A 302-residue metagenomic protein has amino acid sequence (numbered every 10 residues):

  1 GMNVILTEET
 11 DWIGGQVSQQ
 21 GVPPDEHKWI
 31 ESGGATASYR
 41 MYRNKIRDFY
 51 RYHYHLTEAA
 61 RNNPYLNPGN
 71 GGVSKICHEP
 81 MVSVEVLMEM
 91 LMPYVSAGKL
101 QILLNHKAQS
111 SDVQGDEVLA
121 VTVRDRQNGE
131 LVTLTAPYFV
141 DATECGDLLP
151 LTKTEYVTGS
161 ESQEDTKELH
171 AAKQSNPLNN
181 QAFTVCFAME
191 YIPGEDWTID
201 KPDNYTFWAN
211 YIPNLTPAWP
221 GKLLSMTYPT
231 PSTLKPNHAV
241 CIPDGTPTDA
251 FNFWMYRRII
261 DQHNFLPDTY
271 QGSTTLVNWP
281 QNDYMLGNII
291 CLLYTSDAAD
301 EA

Functional and structural regions predicted by a protein language model:
N3-E8: Short beta-strand "acidic-cap" motif of Rossmann-like dinucleotide-binding folds
E9, G15-V22, V113-Q114, L134 (+4 more regions): Short, solvent-exposed loop/turn and secondary-structure capping segments
E9-H106, S110, Q181-F187: Conserved N-terminal/central alpha/beta ligand/cofactor-binding core
V121-D125: Short beta-strand segments that buttress and anchor functional surface loops
G129-Y138: Core beta-strand elements of the Rossmann-like FAD/NAD(P) dinucleotide-binding domain in flavoenzyme oxidoreductases
D141-W197: Glycine-rich loop(s) and the adjacent beta-strand/alpha-helix scaffold that form part
Q174-T274: Long, well-ordered, tryptophan-enriched scaffold segments
Y294-A302: Single conserved hydrophobic/aromatic residue that forms the stacking wall/gate of nucleotide- or nucleobase-binding
